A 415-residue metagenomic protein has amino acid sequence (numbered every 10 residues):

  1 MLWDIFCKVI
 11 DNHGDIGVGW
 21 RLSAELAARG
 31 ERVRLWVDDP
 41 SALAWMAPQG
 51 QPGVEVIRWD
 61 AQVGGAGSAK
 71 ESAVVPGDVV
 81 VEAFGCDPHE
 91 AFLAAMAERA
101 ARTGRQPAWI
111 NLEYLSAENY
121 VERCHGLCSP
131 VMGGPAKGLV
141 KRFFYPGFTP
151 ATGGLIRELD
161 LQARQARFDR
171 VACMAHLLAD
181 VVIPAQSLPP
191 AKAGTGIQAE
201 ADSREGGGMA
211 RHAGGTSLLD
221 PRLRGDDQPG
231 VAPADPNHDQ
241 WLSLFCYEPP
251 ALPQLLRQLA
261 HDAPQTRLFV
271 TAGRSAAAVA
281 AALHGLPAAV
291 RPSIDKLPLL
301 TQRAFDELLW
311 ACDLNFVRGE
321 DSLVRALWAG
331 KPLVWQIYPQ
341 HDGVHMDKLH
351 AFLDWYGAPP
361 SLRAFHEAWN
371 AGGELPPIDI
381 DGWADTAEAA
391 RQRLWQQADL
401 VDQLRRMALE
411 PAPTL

Functional and structural regions predicted by a protein language model:
I5-D15, F245-P250, L314: Short, glycine-rich nucleotide/cofactor-binding loops
C7-G138, G273: Active-site and donor-binding regions of nucleotide-sugar-utilizing enzymes
W20-S23, T301-K348: A donor-sugar binding/catalytic signature common to diverse glycosyltransferases and related nucleotide-sugar
K70-S72, V182-P236: Intrinsic disorder/low-complexity segments
E113-A185, G230-P249: A nucleotide-sugar donor-handling region in carbohydrate enzymes
P264-P298: Catalytic donor nucleotide-activated moiety binding site of glycosyltransferases and closely related
P332-G372: Nucleotide-sugar donor-binding patch of glycosyltransferase catalytic domains
A358-L415: C-terminal amphipathic helix plus adjacent low-complexity, charged tail appended to glycosyltransferase catalytic
